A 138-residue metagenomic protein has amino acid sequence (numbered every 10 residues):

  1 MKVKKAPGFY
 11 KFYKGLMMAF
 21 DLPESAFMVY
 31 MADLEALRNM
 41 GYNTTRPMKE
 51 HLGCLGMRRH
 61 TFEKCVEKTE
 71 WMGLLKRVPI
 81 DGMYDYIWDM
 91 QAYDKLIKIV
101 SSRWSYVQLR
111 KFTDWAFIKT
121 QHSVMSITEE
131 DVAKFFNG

Functional and structural regions predicted by a protein language model:
M1-E50, Q108, E130: Short recognition helix of helix-turn-helix/winged-helix DNA-binding domains
M1-F12, L74-L75, K119, S123-G138: An N-terminal low-complexity regulatory-tail signal and nearby short nucleic-acid-interaction modules
Y13-L16, M31, V66, R110 (+2 more regions): Prokaryotic Sec-type signal peptides and long signal-anchor helices with extended Leu/Ile/Val-rich h-regions
F20, S25, E35-D94: Winged helix-turn-helix DNA-binding recognition segment
M31, M83, I87, I127-E129: Intrinsically disordered, low-complexity regulatory regions of eukaryotic regulatory proteins
V66, I97, A133-F136: Residue-level detector of alpha-helical secondary structure
A92-M125: Short, amphipathic alpha-helical interaction segments positioned at domain boundaries
